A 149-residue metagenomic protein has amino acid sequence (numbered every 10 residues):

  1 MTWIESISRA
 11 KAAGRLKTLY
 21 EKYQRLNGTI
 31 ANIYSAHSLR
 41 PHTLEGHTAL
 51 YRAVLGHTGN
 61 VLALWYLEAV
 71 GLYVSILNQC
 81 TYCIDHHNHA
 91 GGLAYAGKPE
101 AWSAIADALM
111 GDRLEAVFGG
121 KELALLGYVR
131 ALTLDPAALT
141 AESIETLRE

Functional and structural regions predicted by a protein language model:
M1-E149: Hydrophobic alpha-helical segments
